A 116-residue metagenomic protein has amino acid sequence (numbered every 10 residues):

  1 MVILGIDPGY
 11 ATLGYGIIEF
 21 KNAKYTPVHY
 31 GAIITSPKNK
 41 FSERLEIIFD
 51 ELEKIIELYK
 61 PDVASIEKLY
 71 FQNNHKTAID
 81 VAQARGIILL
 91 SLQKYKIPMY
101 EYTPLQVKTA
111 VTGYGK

Functional and structural regions predicted by a protein language model:
M1-K116: Phosphate- and other anionic-substrate recognition elements at nucleic-acid/protein interfaces
